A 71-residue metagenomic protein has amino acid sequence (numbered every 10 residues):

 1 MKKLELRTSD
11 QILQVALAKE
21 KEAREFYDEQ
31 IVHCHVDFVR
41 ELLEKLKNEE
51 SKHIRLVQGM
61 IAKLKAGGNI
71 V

Functional and structural regions predicted by a protein language model:
M1-V71: Non-heme di-metal
